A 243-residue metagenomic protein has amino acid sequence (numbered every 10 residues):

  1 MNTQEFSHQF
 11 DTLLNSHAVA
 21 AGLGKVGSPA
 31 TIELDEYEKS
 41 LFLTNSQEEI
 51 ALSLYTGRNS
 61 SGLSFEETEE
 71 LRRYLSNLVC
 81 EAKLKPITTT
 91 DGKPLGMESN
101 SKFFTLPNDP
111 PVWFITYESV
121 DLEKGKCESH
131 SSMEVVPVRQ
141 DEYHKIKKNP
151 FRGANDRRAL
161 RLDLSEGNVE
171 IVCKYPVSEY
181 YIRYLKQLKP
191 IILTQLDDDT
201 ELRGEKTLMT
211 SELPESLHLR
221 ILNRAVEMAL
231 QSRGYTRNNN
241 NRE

Functional and structural regions predicted by a protein language model:
M1-E243: Glycine-enriched, solvent-exposed interface loops adjoining structured elements
